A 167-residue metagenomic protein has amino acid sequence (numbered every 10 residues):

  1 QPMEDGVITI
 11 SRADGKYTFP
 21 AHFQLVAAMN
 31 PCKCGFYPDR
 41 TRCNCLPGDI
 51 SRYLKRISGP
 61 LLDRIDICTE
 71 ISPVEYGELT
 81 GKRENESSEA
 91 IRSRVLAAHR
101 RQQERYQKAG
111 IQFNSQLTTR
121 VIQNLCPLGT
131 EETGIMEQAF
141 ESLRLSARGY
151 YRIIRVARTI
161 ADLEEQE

Functional and structural regions predicted by a protein language model:
P2-E167: Basic, amphipathic alpha-helical bundle interface domains used for macromolecular binding and assembly
